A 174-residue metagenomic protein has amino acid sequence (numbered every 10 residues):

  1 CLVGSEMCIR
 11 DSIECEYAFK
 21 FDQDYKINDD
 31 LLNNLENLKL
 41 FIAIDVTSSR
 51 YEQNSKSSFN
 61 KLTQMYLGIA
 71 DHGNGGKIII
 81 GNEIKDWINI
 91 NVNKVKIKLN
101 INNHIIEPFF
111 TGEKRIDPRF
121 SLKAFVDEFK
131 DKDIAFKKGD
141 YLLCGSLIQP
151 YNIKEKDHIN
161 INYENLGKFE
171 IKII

Functional and structural regions predicted by a protein language model:
C1-G4, C8: Single conserved hydrophobic/aromatic residue that forms the stacking wall/gate of nucleotide- or nucleobase-binding
I9-D11, I69-A70: A general structural signal for short secondary-structure junctions and capping/turn motifs
R10-L32: Ordered, amphipathic secondary-structure segments that act as subunit-interaction surfaces in large macromolecular
Y17-Q23, K39-I44, S48, N82-I84 (+3 more regions): Short, structured patches in soluble enzyme cores that scaffold and shape functional sites
L31-Q64, G68-G75, I106-S121: Flexible glycine-rich active-site/ligand-binding loops centered on an Asp-His dyad
M65, G73, I78-I174: Catalytic-pocket segment enriched in acidic/His residues
